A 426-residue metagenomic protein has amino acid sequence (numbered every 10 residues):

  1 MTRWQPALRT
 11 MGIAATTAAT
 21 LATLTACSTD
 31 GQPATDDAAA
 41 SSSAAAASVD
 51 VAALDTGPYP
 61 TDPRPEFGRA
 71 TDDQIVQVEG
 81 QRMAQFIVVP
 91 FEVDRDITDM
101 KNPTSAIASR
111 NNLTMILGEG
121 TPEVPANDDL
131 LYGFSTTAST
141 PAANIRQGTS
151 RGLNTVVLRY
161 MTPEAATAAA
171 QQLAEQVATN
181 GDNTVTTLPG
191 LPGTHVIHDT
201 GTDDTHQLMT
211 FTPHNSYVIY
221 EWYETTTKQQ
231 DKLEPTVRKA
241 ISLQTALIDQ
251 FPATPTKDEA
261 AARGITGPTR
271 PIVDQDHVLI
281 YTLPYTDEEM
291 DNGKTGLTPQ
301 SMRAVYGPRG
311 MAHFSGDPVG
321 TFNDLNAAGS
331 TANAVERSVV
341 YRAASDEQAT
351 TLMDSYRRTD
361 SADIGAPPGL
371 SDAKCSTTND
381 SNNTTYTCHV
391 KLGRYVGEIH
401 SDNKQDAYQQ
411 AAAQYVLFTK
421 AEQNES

Functional and structural regions predicted by a protein language model:
T2-A14: Bacterial N-terminal signal peptides that target proteins for export
A22-A26: C-terminal motif of bacterial Sec signal peptides marking the signal peptidase cleavage site
S28-I145, E234, A240-I241, T245-N333 (+2 more regions): N-terminal "mature-domain start" segment
S109-L131, T149-G152, P163-T210, D346-C388 (+1 more regions): Short Gly/Thr-rich strand-loop-strand
Y132-A168, N323-S355: A short acidic-to-branched-hydrophobic micro-motif
A142-I145, H206-P213, T321-S330, T384-K391: Short, surface-exposed beta-strand/loop micro-motifs that present aromatic residues
N154-V157, S216-T225, R394-D402: Short, well-ordered beta-strand elements
A332-E336, T350-M353, N382-S426: A cross-kingdom marker for long, charged
